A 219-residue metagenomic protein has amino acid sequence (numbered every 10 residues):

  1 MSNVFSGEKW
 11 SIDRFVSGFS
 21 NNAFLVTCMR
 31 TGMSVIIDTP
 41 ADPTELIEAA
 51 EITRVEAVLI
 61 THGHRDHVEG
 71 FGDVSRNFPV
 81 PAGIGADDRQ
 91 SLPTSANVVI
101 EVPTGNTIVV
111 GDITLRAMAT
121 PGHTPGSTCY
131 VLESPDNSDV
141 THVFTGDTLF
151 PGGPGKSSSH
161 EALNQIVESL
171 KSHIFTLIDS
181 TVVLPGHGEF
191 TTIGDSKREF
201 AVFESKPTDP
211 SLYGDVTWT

Functional and structural regions predicted by a protein language model:
S2-T53, Y130-G146: Conserved beta-strand hairpin/beta-sheet module of binuclear metal-dependent hydrolase folds, prominently
R14-V16, V99, A119-H123: Short Gly/Pro-enriched turn/cap motifs at secondary-structure boundaries
T31-S34, A41-R116, V140, R198-K206 (+1 more regions): Active-site HxH/HxHxD metal-binding segment of metal-dependent hydrolases
I37, T61, G122, G146 (+1 more regions): Active-site flanking residues adjacent to catalytic metal/cofactor-binding acidic residues
G105-T107, I113-V131, G146: Pocket-forming structural segment of enzyme catalytic cores
P125-T219: Metallo-beta-lactamase
